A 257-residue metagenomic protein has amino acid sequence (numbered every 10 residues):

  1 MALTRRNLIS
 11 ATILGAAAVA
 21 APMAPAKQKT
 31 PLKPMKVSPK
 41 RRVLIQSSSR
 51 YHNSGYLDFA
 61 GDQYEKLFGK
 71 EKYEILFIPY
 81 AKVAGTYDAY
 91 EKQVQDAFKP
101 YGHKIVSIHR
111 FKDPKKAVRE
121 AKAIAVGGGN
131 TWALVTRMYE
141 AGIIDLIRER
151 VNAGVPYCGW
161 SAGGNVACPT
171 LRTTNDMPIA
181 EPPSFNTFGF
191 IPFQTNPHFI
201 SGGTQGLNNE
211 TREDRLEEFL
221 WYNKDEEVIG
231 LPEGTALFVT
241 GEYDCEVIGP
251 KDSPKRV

Functional and structural regions predicted by a protein language model:
M1-G15: N-terminal secretory signal peptides and thylakoid transit peptides that target proteins across membranes
A16-P22: Hydrophobic h-region of N-terminal signal peptides that target proteins for export in Gram-negative bacteria
P22-R42: C-terminal segment of N-terminal export signals and the immediately downstream linker at the start of the mature
M35-K70, I78, G85-K92, D96 (+2 more regions): C-terminal and late-domain segments of enzyme folds
K82-L134, Y139: Portal/gating segments that form or line small-molecule/metal binding sites
A125-G128, V151-T170: Catalytic nucleophile loop
A141-G154: Catalytic-core regions built around general acid/base machinery
